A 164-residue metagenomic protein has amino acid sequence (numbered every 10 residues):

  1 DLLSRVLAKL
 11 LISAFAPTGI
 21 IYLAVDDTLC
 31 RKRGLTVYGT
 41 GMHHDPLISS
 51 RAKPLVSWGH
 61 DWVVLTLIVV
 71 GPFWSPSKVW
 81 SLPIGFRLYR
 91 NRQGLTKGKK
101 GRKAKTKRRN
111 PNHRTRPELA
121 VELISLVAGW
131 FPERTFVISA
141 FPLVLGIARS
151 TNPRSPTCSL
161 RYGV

Functional and structural regions predicted by a protein language model:
D1-V164: Conserved, well-structured functional cores that handle cations and Mg-NTP chemistry
